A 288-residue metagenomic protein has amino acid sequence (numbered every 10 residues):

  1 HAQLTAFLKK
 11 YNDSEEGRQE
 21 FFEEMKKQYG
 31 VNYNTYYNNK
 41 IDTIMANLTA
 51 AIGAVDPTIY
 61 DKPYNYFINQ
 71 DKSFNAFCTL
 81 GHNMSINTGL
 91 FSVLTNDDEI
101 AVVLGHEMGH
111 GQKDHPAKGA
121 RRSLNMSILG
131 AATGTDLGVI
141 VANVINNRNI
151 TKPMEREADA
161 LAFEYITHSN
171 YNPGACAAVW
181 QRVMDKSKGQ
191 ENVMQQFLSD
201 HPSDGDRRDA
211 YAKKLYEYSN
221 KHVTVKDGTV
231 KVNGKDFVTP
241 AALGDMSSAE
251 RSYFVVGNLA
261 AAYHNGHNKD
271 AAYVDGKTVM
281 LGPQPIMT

Functional and structural regions predicted by a protein language model:
H1-E24, A54-D61, F67-N69, K152-V256: C-terminal capping/extension segments of zinc metalloprotease domains
H1-L124, H168-S169, K188-N192: Peri-catalytic and regulatory segments of divalent metal-dependent proteins
E15-F22, N38, D42-T49, T88 (+11 more regions): Extracytoplasmic/secreted envelope proteins and their assembly/folding machinery, especially bacterial periplasmic
N69-S73, G130-A131, I286: Short glycine-enriched loops at secondary-structure junctions
I100, K277-T288: Extended, hydrophilic extramembrane loops/domains of integral membrane proteins
H115-V144: Post-HEXXH active-site segment of zinc metalloproteases
V230, A272, V279: Short aromatic-centered micro-motifs
A242-D270, Q284-T288: Beta-strand/loop-dominated core regions that host nucleotide or nucleotide-derived cofactor-binding catalytic loops
